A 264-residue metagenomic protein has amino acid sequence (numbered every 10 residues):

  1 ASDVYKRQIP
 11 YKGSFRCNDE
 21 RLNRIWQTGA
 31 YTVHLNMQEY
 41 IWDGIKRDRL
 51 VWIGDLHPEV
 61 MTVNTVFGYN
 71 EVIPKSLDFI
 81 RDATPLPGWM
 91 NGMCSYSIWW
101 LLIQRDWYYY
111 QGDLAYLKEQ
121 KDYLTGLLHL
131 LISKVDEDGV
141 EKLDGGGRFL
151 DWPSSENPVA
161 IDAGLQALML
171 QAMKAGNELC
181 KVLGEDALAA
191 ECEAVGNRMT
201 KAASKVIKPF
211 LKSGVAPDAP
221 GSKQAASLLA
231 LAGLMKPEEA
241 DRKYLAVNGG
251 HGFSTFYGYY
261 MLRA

Functional and structural regions predicted by a protein language model:
A1-Y5: Short, small-residue-biased leader/transition segments that mark boundaries at the very start of proteins
K6-V33: Low-complexity, Pro/Ser/Thr- and charge-rich linker/hinge segments at domain boundaries
P10-N18, Y40-I45, P58, P85-W89 (+1 more regions): Glycine- and acidic
Y11, D48, R148: Glycine-rich, flexible loop/turn motifs
I45-R47, V51: Glycine/proline-enriched, intrinsically flexible loops and inter-domain linkers
V51-P58, T62-A264: Active-site core of glycosidic bond-cleaving carbohydrate-active enzymes
